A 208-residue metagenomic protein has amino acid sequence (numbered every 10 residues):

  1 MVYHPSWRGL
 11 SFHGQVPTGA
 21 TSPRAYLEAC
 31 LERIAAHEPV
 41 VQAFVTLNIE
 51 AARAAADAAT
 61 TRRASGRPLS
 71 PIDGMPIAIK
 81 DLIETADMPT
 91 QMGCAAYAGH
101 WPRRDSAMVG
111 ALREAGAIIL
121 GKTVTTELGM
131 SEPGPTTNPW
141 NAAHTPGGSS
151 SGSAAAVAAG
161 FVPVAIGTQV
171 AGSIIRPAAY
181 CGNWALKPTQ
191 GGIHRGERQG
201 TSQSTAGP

Functional and structural regions predicted by a protein language model:
M1-R53: An N-terminal boundary/leader segment
E50-T60, G116-A117: Long amphipathic alpha-helix in the N-terminal Rossmann-like dinucleotide-binding domain of NAD(P)-dependent
A59-P76: Immediate post-signal peptide segment of exported/extracytoplasmic ligand-binding proteins
P71-M108: Enzymes and membrane/adaptor proteins characterized by extended Gly/Ser/Thr/Asp/Glu-rich, aromatic-dotted
R104-P208: Short glycine/serine-rich loop segments
